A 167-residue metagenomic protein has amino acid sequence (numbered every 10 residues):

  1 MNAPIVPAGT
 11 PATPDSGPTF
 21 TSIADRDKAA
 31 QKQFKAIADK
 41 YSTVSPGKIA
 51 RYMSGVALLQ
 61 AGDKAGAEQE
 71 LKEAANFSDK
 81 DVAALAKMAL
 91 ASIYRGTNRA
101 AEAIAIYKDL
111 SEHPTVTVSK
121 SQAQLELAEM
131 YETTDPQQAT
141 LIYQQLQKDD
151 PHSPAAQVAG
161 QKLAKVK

Functional and structural regions predicted by a protein language model:
I5-G66: Extracytoplasmic/periplasmic/luminal assembly and interaction segments in envelope/secretory/respiratory proteins
A24, A61, T97, T133-T134: Structural motif corresponding to the intra-repeat A-B loop/turn of tetratricopeptide repeats
D27, K64, A100, P136-Q137: TPR-repeat structural position
D39-G47, N76-A83, S111-K120, Q147-A159: Short solvent-exposed coil/turn linkers within tandem alpha-helical repeat scaffolds
